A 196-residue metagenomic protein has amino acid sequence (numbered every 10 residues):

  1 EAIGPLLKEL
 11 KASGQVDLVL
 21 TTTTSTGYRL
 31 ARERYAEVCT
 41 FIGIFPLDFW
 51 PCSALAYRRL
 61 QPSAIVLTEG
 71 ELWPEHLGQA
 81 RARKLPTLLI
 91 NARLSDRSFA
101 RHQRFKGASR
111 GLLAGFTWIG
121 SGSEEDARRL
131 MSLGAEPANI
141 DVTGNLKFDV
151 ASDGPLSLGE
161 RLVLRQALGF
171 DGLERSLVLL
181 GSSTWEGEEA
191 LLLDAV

Functional and structural regions predicted by a protein language model:
E1-G154, R161, T184-E186: Active-site and donor-binding regions of nucleotide-sugar-utilizing enzymes
D17, F170-L179, E189-A190: Charged active-site motifs of nucleotide-sugar-dependent glycosyltransferases
D153-D171: A short helix/loop element that forms part of the nucleotide-sugar donor recognition site in Leloir-type
